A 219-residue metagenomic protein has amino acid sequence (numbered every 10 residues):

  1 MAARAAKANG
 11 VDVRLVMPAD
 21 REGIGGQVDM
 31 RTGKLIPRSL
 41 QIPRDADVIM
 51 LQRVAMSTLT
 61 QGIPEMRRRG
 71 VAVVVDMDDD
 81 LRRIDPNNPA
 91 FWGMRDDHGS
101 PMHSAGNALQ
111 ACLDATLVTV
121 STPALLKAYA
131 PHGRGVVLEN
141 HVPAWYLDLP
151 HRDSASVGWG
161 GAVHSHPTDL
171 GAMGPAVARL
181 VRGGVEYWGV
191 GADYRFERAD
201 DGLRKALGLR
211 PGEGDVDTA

Functional and structural regions predicted by a protein language model:
M1-L15, N140-T218: Conserved catalytic-core segment of nucleotide-activated headgroup transferases in glycan assembly
M1-M56, T168: N-terminal pre-catalytic "stem/leader" segment of glycosyltransferase-like enzymes
L40-R44, Q110-L113, P211-A219: Short acidic alpha-helix that forms the nucleotide-activated donor recognition element in Leloir-type transferases
Q52-R69, M77, R82-I84, G160 (+1 more regions): An aromatic- and histidine-rich active-site surface loop
P64-R68, L81-R83, D96-L117: Membrane-proximal helix-turn-helix segments that form the acceptor-binding/catalytic region of lipid-linked
R68-A72, A115-T116, G133, V185: A short helix->loop->beta-strand "cap" motif at the edges of active sites that frequently abuts
V74-M94, W145: A short, histidine- and acid-enriched strand-loop-helix "catalytic/donor-clamping" loop that lines the nucleotide-sugar
D114-D148, S156: Donor nucleotide-sugar binding/catalytic pocket of nucleotide-sugar-dependent glycosyltransferases
